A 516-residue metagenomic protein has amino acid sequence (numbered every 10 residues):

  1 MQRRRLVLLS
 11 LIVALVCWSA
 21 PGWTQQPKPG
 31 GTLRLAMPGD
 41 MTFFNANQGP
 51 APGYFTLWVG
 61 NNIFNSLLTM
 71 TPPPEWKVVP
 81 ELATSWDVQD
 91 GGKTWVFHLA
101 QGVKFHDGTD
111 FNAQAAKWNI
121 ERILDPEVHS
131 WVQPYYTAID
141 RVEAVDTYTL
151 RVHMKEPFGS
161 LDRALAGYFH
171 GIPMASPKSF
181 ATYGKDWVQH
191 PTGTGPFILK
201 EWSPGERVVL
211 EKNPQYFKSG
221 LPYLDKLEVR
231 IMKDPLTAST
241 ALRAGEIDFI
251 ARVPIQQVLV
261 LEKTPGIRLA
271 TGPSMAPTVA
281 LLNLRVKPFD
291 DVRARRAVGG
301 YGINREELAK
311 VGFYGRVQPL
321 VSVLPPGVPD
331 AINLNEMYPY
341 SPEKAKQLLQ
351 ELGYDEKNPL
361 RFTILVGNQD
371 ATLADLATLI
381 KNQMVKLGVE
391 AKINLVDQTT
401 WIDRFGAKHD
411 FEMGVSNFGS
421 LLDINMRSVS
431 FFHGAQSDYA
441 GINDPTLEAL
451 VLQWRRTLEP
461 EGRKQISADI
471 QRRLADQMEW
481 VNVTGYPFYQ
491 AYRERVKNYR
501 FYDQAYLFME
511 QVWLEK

Functional and structural regions predicted by a protein language model:
W23, H98, Q133-K178: Surface-exposed binding/hinge segments that line and control ligand-binding clefts or catalytic entry sites
K28, T84-H129, R151-H153, A241 (+1 more regions): Aromatic- and charge-enriched surface segment that lines or borders ligand/interaction sites
A36-D90, E121, T192-T194: N-terminal lobe/hinge region of extracytoplasmic solute-binding protein
W58-I63, S203, R207, K212 (+6 more regions): Detector for C-terminal structural segments
M70-T71, E211-Q215, G272-A297, Y301-G302: A bilobed periplasmic-binding-protein/Venus flytrap-type ligand-binding module shared by bacterial periplasmic
T71-P73, A166-P222, K226, D234-L236 (+2 more regions): Gly/Pro-rich hinge or "lid" segments in bacterial periplasmic/extracellular proteins
A100, P214-V260, E390-K392: Ligand-site clamp/hinge motif
F197, F289, Q318-L352, N368-D375: Structural transition elements
